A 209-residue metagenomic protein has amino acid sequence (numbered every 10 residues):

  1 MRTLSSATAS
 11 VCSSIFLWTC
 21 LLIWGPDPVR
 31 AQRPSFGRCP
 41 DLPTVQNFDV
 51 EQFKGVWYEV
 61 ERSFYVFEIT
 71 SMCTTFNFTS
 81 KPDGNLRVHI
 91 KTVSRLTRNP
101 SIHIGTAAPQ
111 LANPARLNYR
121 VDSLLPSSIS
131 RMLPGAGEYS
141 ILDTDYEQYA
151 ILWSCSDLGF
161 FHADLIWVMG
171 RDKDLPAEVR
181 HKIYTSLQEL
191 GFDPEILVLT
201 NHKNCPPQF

Functional and structural regions predicted by a protein language model:
R2-F209: A beta-rich soluble binding module of mature secreted/lumenal proteins
